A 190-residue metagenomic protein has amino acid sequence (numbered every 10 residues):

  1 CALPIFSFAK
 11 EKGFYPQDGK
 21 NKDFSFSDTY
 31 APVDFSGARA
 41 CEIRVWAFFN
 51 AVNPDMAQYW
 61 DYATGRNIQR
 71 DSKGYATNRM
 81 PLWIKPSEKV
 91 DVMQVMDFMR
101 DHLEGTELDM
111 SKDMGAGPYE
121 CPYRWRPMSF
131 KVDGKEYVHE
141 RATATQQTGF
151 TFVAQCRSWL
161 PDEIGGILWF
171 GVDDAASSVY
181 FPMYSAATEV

Functional and structural regions predicted by a protein language model:
K12-S87: Long, charge-rich alpha-helical interaction segments
Q17, Q58, Q69, Q94 (+2 more regions): Residue-identity detector for glutamine
R70, H102-M110, F152, W159: Short secondary-structure junctions and interdomain/linker hinges
P81-A144: Accessory "access/gating" subregions that flank catalytic or transport cores
A116-V190: Substrate-recognition/cap regions that form aromatic- and gly/pro-loop-enriched pockets for small-molecule ligands
